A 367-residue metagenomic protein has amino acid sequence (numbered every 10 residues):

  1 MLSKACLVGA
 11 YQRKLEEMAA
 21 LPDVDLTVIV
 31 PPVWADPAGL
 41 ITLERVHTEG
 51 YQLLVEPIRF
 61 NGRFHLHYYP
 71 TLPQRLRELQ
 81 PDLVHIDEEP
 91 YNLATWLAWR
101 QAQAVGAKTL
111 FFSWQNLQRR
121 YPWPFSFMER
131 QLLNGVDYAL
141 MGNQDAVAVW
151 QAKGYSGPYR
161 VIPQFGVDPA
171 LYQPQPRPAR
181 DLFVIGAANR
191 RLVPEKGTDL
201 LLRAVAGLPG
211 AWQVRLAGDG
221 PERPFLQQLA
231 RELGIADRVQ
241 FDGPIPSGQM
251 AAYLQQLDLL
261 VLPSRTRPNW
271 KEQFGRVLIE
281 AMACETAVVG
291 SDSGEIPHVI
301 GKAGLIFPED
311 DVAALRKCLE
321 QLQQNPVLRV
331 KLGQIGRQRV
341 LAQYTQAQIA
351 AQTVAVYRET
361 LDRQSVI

Functional and structural regions predicted by a protein language model:
K4-L7, Y91-L93, V105-W123, G135-Y138 (+1 more regions): A short, histidine- and acid-enriched strand-loop-helix "catalytic/donor-clamping" loop that lines the nucleotide-sugar
V30, R130, N134-P174, R180 (+3 more regions): Donor nucleotide-sugar binding/catalytic pocket of nucleotide-sugar-dependent glycosyltransferases
A98, D292, K302-A313, Q321-V327: Conserved acidic donor-binding segment of nucleotide-sugar-dependent glycosyltransferases
P178-K196, L202-V205, R215: Conserved donor-binding/catalytic core segment of Leloir-type glycosyltransferases
L192, L262-I279, P297-H298: Nucleotide-sugar-dependent
Q227-G248: Nucleotide-activated donor-binding/catalytic signature segment of Leloir-type glycosyltransferases, i.e., the conserved
R238, A314, Q321, L328-Q343 (+2 more regions): A short, well-ordered alpha-helix in the C-terminal region of glycosyltransferases
E280-G290: Short hydrophobic beta-strand element within catalytic cores of glycosyltransferases and related nucleotide-activated
